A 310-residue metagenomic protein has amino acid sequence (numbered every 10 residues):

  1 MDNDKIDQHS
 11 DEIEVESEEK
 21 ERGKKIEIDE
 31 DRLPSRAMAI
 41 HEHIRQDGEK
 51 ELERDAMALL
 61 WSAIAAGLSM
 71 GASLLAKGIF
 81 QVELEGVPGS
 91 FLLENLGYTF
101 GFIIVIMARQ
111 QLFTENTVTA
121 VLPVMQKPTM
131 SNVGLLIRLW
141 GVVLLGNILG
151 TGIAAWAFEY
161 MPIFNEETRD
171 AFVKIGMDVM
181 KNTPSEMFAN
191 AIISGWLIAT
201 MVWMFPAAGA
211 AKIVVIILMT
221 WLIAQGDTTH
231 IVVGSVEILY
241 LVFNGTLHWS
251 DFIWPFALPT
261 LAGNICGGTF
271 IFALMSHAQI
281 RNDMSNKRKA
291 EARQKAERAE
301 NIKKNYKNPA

Functional and structural regions predicted by a protein language model:
D2-P309: Alpha-helical transmembrane segments and their helix-helix packing motifs
